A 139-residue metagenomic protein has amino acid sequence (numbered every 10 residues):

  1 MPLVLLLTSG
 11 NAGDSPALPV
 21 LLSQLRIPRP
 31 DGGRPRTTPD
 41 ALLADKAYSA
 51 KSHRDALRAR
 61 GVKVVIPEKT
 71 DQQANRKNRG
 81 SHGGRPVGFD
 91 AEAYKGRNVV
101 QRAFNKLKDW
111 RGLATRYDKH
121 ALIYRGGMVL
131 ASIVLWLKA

Functional and structural regions predicted by a protein language model:
V4, Y124-V129: Conserved, well-structured core segments
L5-T8, A44-K46: Short His-Asn-centered micro-motif
L6-G32: Active-site beta-loop-alpha junctions of metal-dependent nucleic acid enzymes, especially the RNase H-like/DDE
L18, V64, L130: A residue-level signal for conserved active-site and pocket-lining positions in enzyme catalytic cores
P30-Y117: Helix-centered, glycine/charged polyanion-binding patches within enzymatic domains that contact phosphate-containing
R116-R125: Structural motif
I133-A139: Short helix-capping/linker segments at secondary-structure and domain boundaries
